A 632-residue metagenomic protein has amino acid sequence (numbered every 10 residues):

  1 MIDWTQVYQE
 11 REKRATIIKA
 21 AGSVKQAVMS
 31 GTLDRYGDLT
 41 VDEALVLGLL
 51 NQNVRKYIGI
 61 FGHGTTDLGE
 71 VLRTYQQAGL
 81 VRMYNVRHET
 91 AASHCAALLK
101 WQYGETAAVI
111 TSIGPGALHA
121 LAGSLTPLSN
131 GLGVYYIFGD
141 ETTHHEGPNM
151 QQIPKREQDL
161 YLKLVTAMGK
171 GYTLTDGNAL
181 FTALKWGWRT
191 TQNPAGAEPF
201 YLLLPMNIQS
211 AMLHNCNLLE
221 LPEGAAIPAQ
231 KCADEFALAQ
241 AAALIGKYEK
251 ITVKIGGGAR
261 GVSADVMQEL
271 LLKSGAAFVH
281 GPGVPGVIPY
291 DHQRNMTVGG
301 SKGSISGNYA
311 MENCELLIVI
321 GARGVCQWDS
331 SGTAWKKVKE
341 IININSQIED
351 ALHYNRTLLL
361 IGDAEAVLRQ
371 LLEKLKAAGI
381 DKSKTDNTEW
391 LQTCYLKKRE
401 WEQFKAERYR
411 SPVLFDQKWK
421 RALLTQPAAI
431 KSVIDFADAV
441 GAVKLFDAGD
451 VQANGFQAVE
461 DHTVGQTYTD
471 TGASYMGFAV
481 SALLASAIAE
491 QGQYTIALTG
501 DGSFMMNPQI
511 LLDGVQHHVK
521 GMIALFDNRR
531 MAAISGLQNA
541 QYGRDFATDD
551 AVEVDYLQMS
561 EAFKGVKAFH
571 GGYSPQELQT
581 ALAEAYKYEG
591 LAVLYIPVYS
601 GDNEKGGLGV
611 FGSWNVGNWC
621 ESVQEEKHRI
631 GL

Functional and structural regions predicted by a protein language model:
I2-A378, K520-I523: N-terminal alpha/beta PP-like core and its mobile active-site loop of ThDP/TPP-dependent enzymes
I2-G37, C216, I342-L445, M559 (+2 more regions): Phosphate/pyrophosphate-binding active-site segments
V41-Q52, H63-L72, R399-V480, S486: Active-site diphosphate/adenylate-binding microenvironment
G64, A91-C95, H119, Y161 (+6 more regions): Catalytic-loop motifs flanking and including active-site residues across diverse enzymes
H145-R156, L352, L360-I361, L368-R369 (+2 more regions): Thiamine diphosphate
L203-N207, G449-V451, Y599: A glycine-rich phosphate-binding loop feature that marks nucleotide/adenosyl-phosphate handling sites
G256-R260, K418, G500: Conserved short loop/turn motifs at secondary-structure junctions
A277-G283, G449, G572-Y573, P597: Beta-strand->loop->alpha-helix junctions that form or flank phosphate-binding loops in nucleotide-handling enzymes
